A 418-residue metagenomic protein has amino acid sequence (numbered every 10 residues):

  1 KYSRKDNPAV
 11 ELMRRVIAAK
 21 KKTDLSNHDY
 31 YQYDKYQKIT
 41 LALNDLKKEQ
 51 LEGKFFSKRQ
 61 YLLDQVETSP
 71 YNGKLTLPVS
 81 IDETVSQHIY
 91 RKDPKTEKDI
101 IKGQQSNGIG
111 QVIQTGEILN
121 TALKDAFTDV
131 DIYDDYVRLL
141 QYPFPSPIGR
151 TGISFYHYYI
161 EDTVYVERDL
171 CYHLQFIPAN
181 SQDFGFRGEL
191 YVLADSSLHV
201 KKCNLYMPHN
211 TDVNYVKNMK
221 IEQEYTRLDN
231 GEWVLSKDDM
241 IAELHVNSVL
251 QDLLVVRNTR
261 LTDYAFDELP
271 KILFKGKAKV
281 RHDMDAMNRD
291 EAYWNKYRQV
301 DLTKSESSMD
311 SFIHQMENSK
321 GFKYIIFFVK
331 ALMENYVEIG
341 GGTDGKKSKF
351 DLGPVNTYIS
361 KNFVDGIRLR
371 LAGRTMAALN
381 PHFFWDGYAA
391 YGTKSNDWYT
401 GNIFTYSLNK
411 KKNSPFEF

Functional and structural regions predicted by a protein language model:
Y2-H173, I177-F186, E243, N247-S360: Structured extracytoplasmic
M13, E189, E222, R370-A372 (+1 more regions): Membrane-embedded beta-strand positions in outer-membrane beta-barrel channels/transporters
D29-Y31, S348, I367, P381-W385 (+2 more regions): Outer-envelope beta-barrel architecture signal
K35-Q37, G387-Y391, F418: Transmembrane beta-barrel strands of outer-membrane/channel proteins
F176, N204-P208, F350-K361, L371-A372 (+3 more regions): Transmembrane beta-strand segments that form the barrel wall of outer-membrane beta-barrel proteins
G188-A194, K220-N230: Extended lipid/amphipathic-ligand handling interfaces
D195, N230, A378-N380, N409-N413: Outer-membrane beta-barrel channels and translocator barrels
Y215-V216, L244-L253, T405-F418: Outer-membrane beta-barrel translocator/channel fold
